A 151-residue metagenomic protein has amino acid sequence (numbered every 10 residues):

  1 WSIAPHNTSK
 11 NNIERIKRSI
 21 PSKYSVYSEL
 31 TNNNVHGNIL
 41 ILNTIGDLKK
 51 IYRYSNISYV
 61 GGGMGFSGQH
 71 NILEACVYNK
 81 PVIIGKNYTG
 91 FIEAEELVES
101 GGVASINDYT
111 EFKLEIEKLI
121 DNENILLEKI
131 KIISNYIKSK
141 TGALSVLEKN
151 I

Functional and structural regions predicted by a protein language model:
W1-I151: Nucleotide-activated sugar donor-binding and catalytic core shared by glycosyltransferases and related lipid-linked
